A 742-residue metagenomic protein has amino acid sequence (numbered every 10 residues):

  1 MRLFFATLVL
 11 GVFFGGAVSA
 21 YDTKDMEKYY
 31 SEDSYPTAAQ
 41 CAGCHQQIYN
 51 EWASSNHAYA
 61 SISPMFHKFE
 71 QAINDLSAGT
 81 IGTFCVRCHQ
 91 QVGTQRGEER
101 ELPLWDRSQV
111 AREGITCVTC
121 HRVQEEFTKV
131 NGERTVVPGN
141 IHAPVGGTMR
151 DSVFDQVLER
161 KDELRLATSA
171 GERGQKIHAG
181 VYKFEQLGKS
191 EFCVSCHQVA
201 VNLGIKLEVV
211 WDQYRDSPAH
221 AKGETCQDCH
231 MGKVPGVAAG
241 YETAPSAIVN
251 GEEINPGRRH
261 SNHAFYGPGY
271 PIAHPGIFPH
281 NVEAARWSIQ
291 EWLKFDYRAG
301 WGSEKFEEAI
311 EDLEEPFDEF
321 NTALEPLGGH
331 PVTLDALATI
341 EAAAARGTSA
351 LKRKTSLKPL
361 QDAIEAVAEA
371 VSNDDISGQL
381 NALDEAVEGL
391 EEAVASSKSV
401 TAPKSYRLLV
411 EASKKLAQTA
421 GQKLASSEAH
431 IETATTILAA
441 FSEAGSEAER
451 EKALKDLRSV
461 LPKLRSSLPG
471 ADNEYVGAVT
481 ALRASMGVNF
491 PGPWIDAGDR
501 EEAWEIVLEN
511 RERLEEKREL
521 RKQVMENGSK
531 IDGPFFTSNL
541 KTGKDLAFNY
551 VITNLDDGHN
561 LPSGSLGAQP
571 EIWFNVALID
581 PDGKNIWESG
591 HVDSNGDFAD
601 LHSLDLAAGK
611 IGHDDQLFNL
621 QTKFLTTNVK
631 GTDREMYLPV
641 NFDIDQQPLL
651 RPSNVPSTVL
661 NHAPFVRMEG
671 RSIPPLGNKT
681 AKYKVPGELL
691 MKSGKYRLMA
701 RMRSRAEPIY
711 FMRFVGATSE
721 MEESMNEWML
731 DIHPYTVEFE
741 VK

Functional and structural regions predicted by a protein language model:
M1-F4: Positively charged n-region of N-terminal signal peptides that target proteins for export
A6-G15: Bacterial N-terminal signal peptides
G16-A20: Sec/Tat signal peptide C-region and signal peptidase I cleavage site
Y21-E32, I48-S77, E98-E365, G378-N381 (+12 more regions): Primarily the internal scaffold of c-type cytochrome electron-transfer domains, especially repeated/multiheme c-type
G82: Aromatic-lined, polymer-binding surfaces characteristic of secreted/periplasmic polysaccharide-degrading enzymes
Q91-E98: Conserved, well-structured interaction surfaces
S693-K695: Extracellular Ig-like/FN3 beta-sandwich strand-entry sites
